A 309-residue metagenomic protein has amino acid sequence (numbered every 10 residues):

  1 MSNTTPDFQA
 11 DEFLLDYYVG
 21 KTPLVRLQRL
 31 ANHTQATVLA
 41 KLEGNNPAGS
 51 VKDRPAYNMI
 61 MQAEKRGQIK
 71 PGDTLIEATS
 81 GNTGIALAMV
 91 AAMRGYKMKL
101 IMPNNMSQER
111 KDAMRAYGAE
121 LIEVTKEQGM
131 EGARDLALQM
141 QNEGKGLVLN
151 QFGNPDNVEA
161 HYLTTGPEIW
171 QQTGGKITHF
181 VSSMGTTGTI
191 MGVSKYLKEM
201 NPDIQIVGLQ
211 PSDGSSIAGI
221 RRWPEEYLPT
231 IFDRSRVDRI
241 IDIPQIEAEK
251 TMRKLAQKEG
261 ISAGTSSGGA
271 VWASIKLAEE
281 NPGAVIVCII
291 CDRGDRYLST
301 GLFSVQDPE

Functional and structural regions predicted by a protein language model:
M1-E309: PLP-dependent amino-acid enzyme catalytic core
